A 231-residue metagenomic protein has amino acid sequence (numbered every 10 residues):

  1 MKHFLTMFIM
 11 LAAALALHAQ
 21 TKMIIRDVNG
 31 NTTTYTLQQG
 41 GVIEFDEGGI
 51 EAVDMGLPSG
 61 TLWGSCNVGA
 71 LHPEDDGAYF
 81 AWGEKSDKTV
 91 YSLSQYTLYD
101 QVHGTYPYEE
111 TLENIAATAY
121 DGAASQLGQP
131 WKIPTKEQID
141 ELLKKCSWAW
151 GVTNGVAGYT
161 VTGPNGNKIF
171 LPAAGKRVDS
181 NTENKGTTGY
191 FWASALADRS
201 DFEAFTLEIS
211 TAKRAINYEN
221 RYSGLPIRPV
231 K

Functional and structural regions predicted by a protein language model:
M1-I24: Bacterial Sec-dependent N-terminal signal peptides
M10, T34, A52-M55: A general secondary-structure boundary signal
A19-I50: Sec-dependent signal peptide cleavage junction
D46-K231: Conserved positions within compact, well-structured domain cores
